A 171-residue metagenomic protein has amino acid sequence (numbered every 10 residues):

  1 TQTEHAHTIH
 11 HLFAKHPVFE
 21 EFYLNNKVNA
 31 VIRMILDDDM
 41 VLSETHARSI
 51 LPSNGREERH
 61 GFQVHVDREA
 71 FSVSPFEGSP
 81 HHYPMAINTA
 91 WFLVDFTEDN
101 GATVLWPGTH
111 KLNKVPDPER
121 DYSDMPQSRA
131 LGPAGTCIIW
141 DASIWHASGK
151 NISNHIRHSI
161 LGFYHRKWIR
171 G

Functional and structural regions predicted by a protein language model:
T1-G78: Non-heme Fe(II)-dependent double-stranded beta-helix
A14, L24, W106, W140 (+1 more regions): A conserved hydrophobic position in a structured secondary element of the catalytic/binding core that shapes
V31, N54-L131, R170-G171: Catalytic core of non-heme Fe(II) oxygenases with the double-stranded beta-helix
T45-A47, G108, A142-S143: Short, well-ordered beta-to-alpha junction loops that form the rim of enzyme active sites and present histidine/acidic
T45-A47, T89-W91, I160-Y164: A structural signal for short, well-ordered beta-strand segments
F96, D141-I144: Short Ser/Thr-interspersed hydrophobic loop/turn segments at strand-loop and sheet-helix junctions that line or gate
C137, I144-G171: Non-heme Fe(II)/2-oxoglutarate
